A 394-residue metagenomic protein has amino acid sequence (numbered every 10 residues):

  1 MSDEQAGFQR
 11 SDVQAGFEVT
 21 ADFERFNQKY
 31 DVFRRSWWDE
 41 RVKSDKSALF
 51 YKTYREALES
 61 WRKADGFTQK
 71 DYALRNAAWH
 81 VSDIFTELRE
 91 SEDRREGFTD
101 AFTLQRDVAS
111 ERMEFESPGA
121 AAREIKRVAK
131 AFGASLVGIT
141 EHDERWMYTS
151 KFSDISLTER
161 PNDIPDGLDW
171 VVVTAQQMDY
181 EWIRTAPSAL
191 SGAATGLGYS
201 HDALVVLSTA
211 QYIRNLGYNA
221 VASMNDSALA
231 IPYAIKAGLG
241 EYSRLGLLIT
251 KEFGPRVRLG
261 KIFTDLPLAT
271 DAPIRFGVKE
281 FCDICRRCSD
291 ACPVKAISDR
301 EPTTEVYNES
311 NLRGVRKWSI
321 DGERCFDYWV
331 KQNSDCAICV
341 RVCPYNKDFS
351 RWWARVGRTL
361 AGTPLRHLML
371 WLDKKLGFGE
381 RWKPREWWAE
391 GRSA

Functional and structural regions predicted by a protein language model:
M1-N27, D31, R300-A394: Flanking helices and flexible, charged tails adjoining ferredoxin-like Fe-S electron-transfer domains in multi-subunit
M1-W182, S188-A189: Non-catalytic, usually N-terminal nucleic-acid engagement modules in DNA/RNA processing proteins
R112-E116, E252, R385-A389: Flavin (FAD/FMN)-binding glycine-rich loop and adjacent Rossmann-like elements that form
F115, K126-R127, F132-K347, R355-T363: Catalytic cores of enzyme domains
